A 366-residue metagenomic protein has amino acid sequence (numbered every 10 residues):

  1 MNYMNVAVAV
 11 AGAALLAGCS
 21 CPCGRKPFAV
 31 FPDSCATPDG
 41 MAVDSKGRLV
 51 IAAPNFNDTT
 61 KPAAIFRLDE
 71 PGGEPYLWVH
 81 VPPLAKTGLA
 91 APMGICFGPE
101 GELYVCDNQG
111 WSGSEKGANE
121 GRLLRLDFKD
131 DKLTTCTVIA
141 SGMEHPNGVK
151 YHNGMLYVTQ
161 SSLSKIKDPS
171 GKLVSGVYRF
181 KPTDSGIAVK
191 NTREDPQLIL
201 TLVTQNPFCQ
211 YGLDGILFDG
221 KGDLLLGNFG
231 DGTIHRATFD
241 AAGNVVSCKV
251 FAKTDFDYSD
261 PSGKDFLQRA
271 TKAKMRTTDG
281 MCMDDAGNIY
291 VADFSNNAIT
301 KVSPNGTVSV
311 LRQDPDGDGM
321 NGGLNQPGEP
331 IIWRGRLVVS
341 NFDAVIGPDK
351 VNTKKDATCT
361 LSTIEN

Functional and structural regions predicted by a protein language model:
A17-G18: C-terminal motif of bacterial Sec signal peptides marking the signal peptidase cleavage site
F28-A29, P75-P82, T134-S141, A188-L202 (+2 more regions): Beta-propeller fold detector
F31, L49-T60, F97, L103-G117 (+5 more regions): Conserved beta-strand positions in repeat-built beta-propeller and related beta-rich domains
S34-R48, A52, K61-P62, L84-L103 (+4 more regions): Beta-rich, blade/repeat-based domains predominating in secreted/periplasmic proteins but also intracellular
P62-F66, G121-L124, S175-Y178, T233-H235 (+2 more regions): A short loop-to-beta-strand structural motif that recurs across blades of beta-propeller domains
L68-G73, D127-K132, K181-S185, T238-G243 (+2 more regions): Short loop/turn segments that connect beta-strands within beta-propeller blades
G110-W111, K116-H152, S162-L163, I199: Asp-box/WD-like beta-propeller blade repeats and closely related beta-sheet repeat scaffolds
Q326-N366: Blade-level signature of beta-propeller repeat domains, shared across WD40, Kelch, NHL, RCC1 and BNR/Asp-box propellers
